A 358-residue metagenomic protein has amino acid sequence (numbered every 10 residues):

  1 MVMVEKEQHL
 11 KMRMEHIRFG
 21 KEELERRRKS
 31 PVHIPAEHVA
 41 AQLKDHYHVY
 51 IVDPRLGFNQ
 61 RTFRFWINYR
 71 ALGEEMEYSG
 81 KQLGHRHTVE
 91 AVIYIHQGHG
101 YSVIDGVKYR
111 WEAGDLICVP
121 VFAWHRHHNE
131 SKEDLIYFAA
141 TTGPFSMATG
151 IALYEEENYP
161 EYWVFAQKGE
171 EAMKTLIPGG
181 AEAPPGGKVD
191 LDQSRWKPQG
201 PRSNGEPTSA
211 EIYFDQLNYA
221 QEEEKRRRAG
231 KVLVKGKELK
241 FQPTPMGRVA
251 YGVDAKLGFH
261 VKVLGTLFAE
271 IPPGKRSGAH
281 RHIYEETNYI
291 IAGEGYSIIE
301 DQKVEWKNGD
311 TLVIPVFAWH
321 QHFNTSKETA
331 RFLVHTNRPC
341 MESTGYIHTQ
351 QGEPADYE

Functional and structural regions predicted by a protein language model:
M1-W66, E156, Y162-K262, I347-Q351 (+1 more regions): A short, N-terminal "cap"/entry segment at the start of jelly-roll beta-barrel domains of the cupin/DSBH fold
H48-P54, W66-R86, R248-D254, T266-H282 (+1 more regions): Conserved short histidine dyad/triad with adjacent acidic residue
V49, F65-Y69, V92-Y94, K108 (+5 more regions): Conserved hydrophobic/aromatic beta-strand scaffold that supports enzyme active sites
D53, G57, A91, D115 (+6 more regions): Polar/charged low-complexity regions in secreted precursors and cytosolic/nuclear IDRs
G57-Q60, E75, L83-V89, N129 (+7 more regions): Short, low-complexity cationic-aromatic patches
E77-Q82, R86-A113, A123, R276 (+2 more regions): A short beta-strand-loop-beta hairpin characteristic of the jelly-roll/cupin
K108, L116, E156-Y162, K303 (+3 more regions): Short amphipathic alpha-helical linker/capping segments at the junctions of internal repeats and modular domains
V121-I151, H260, K307-N308, V316-E342: Ligand-binding loop in jelly-roll beta-barrel domains
